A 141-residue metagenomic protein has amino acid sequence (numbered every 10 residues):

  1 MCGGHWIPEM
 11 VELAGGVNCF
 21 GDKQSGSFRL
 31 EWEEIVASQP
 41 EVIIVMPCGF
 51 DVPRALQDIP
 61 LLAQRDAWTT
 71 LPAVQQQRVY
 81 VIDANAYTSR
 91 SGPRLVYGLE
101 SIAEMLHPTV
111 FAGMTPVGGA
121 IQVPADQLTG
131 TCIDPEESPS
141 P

Functional and structural regions predicted by a protein language model:
M1-V96, E100, M105, V110-A112 (+1 more regions): Binding-cleft/active-site segments that stabilize strongly anionic ligands or cofactors
